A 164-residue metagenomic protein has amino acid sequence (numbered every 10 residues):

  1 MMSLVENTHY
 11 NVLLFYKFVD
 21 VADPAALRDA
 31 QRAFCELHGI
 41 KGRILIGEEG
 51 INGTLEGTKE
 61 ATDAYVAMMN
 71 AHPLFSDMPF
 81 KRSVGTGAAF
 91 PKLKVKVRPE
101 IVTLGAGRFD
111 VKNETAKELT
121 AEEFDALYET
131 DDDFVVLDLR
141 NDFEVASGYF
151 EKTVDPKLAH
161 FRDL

Functional and structural regions predicted by a protein language model:
M1-L164: Cytosolic catalytic domains that perform sulfur/thiol-centered chemistry
